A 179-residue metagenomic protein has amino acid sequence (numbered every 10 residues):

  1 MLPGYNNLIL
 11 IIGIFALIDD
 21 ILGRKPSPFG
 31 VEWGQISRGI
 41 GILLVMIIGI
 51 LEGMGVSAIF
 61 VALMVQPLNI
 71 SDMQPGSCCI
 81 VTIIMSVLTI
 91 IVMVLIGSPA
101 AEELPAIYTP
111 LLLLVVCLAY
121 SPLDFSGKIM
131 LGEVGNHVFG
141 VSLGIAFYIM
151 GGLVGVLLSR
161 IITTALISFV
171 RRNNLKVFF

Functional and structural regions predicted by a protein language model:
M1-L175: "…together with the soluble PPM/PP2C metallo-phosphatase catalytic core" -> "…together with the soluble PPM/PP2C
